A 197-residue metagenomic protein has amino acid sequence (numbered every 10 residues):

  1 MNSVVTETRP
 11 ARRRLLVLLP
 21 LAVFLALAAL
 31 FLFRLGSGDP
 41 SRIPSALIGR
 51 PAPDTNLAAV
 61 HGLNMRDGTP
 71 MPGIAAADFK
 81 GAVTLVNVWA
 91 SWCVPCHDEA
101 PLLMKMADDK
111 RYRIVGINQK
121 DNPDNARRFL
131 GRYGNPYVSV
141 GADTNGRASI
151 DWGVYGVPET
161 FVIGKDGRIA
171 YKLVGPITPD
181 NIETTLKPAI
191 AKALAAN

Functional and structural regions predicted by a protein language model:
M1-L63, N197: N-terminal targeting signals for export/organelle localization
T55-T84: A short beta-strand-turn-helix
A82-T84, V88-W92, G156: Short pre-active-site segment immediately N-terminal to redox-active cysteine/selenocysteine motifs in thiol-based
V88-K105: Conserved redox-active cysteine motifs that mediate thiol-disulfide chemistry, especially di-cysteine Cys-X(1-2)-Cys
A90-V94, K120-D124, G146-A148, P176-P179: Solvent-exposed loop/turn segments at secondary-structure junctions within structured extracellular/periplasmic domains
M106-N145, V157: Conserved segment of the thioredoxin-like fold in thiol-based oxidoreductases
G131-P136, A142-L194: Thiol/disulfide oxidoreductase modules built on the thioredoxin-like
